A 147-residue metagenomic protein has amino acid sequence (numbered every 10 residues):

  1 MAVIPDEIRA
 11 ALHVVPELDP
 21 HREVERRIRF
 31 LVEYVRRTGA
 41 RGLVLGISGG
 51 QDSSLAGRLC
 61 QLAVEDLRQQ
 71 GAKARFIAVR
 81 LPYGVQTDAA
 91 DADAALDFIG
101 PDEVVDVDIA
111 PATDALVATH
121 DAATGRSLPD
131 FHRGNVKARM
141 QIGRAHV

Functional and structural regions predicted by a protein language model:
A2-A145: ATP-dependent adenylation/nucleotidyltransferase module used to activate substrates
